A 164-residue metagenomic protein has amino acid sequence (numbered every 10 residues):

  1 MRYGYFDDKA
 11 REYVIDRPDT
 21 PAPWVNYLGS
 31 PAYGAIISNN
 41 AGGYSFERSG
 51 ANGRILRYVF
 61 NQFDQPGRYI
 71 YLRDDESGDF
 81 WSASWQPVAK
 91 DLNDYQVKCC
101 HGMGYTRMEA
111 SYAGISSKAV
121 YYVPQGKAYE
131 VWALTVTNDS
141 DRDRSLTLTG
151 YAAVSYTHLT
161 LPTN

Functional and structural regions predicted by a protein language model:
M1-L159: Anionic coordination/interaction segments
T160-N164: A short, hydrophobic C-terminal helix/tail in secreted or cell-surface proteins
